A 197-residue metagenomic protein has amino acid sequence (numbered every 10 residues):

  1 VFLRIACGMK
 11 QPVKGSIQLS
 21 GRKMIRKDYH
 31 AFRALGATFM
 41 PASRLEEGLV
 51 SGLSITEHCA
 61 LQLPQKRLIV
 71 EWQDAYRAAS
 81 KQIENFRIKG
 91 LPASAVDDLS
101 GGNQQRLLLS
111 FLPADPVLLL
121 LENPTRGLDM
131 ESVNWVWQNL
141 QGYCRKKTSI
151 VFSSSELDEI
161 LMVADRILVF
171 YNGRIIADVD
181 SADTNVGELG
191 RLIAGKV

Functional and structural regions predicted by a protein language model:
V1-V197: Glycine-rich phosphate-binding loops of nucleotide-dependent enzymes
